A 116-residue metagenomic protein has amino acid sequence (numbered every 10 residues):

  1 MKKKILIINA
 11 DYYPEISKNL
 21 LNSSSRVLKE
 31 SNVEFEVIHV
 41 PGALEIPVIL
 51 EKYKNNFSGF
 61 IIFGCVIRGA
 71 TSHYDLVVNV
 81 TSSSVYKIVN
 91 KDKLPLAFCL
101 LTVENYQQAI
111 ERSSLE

Functional and structural regions predicted by a protein language model:
K2-V37: Glycine-rich phosphate/diphosphate-binding loop of Rossmann-like nucleotide-binding domains
D11-Y12, C65-V66, L101-N105: Short, ordered loop/turn segments at secondary-structure junctions
S25-N56: Active-site rim loops that border cofactor/substrate pockets in soluble metabolic enzymes
V37, G59-F63, P95-L101: Short beta-strand segments at enzyme active-site cores
I49-V85: Glycine-rich phosphate-binding loop
V77-T102: Short, acidic/small-residue loops that bind anionic groups at enzyme active sites
L94-E116: Short, glycine-/small-residue-rich phosphate/pyrophosphate-handling segment
